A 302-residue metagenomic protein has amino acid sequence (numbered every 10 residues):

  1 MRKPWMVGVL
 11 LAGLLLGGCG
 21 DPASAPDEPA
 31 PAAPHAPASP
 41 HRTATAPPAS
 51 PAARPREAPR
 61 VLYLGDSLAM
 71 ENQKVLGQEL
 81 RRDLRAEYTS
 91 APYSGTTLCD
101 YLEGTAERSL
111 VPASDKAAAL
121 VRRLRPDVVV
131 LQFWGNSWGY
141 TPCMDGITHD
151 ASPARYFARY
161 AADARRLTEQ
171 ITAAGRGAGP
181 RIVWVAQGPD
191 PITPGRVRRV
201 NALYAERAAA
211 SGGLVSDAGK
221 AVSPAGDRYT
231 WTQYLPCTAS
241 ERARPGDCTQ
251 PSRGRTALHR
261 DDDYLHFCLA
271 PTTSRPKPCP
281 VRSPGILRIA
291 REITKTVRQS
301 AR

Functional and structural regions predicted by a protein language model:
M1-G17: Sec-dependent bacterial lipoprotein signal peptides
G17-A58: N-terminal low-complexity, Pro/Thr-rich disordered segments that flank secretion/membrane-targeting signals
E57-L64, L68-A154, P276: Conserved SGNH/GDSL esterase-like catalytic core that processes O-acyl groups on lipids and polysaccharides
L68, N72, L76, D163 (+3 more regions): Conserved alpha-helical elements of sugar-nucleotide-dependent glycosyltransferases
A113-P284: Alpha-helical cap/lid subdomain in secreted, periplasmic, or secretory-pathway luminal O-acyl-processing enzymes
R288-S300: C-terminal alpha-helix
